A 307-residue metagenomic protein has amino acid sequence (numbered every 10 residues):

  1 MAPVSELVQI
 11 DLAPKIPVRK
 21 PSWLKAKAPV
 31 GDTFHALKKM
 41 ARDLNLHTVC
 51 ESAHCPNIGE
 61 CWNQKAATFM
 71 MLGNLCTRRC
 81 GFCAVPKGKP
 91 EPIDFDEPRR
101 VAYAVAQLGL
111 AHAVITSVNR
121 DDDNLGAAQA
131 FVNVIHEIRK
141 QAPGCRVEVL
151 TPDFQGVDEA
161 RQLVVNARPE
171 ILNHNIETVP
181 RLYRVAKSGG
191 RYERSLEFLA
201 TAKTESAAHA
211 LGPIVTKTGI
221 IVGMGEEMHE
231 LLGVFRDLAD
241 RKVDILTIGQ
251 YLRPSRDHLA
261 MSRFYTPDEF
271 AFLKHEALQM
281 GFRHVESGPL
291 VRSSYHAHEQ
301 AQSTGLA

Functional and structural regions predicted by a protein language model:
M1-T68, R99, Y103, N133-C145 (+3 more regions): Auxiliary Fe-S-binding modules of radical SAM enzymes
V49-C61, L72-K87: Local cysteine-cluster metal-coordination motifs and their immediate loop/turn environment, predominantly Fe-S cluster
E51, M71-L72, T116, L150 (+2 more regions): A secondary-structure boundary/capping signal
A67, R78, L172: Change "...and in nucleic-acid phosphodiester-cleaving endonucleases..." to "...and in nucleic-acid processing enzymes
N74, P152-Q155, G225: Short, surface-exposed acidic/glycine-rich loop or hinge patches that mediate macromolecular interfaces
L75, R79, A84, G109 (+4 more regions): Conserved functional loop/turn residues at catalytic and ligand-binding sites
R79, D123, L182, R256 (+1 more regions): Glycine/Thr-rich phosphate-binding loops of Rossmann-like dinucleotide-binding domains
A84-R100, Q107-E159, V164-A200, K217 (+1 more regions): Core AdoMet radical
